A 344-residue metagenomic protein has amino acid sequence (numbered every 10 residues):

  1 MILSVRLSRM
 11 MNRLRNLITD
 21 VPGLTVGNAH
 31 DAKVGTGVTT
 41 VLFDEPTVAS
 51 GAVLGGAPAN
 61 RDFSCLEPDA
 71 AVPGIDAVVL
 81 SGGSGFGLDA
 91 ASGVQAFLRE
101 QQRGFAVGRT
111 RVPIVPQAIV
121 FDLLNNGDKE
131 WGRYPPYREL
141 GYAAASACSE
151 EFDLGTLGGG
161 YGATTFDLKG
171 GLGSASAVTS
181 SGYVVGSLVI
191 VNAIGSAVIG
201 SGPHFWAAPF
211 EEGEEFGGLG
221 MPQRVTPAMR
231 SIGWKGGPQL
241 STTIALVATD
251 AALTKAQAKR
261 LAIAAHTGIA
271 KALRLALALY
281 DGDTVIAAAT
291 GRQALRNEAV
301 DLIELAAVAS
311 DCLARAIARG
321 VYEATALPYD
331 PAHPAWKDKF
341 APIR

Functional and structural regions predicted by a protein language model:
L3-L7, M11-G85, D89-S92, R99-R344: A structural signal for small-residue-enriched, beta-sheet-centric alpha/beta enzyme cores and oligomeric scaffold folds
